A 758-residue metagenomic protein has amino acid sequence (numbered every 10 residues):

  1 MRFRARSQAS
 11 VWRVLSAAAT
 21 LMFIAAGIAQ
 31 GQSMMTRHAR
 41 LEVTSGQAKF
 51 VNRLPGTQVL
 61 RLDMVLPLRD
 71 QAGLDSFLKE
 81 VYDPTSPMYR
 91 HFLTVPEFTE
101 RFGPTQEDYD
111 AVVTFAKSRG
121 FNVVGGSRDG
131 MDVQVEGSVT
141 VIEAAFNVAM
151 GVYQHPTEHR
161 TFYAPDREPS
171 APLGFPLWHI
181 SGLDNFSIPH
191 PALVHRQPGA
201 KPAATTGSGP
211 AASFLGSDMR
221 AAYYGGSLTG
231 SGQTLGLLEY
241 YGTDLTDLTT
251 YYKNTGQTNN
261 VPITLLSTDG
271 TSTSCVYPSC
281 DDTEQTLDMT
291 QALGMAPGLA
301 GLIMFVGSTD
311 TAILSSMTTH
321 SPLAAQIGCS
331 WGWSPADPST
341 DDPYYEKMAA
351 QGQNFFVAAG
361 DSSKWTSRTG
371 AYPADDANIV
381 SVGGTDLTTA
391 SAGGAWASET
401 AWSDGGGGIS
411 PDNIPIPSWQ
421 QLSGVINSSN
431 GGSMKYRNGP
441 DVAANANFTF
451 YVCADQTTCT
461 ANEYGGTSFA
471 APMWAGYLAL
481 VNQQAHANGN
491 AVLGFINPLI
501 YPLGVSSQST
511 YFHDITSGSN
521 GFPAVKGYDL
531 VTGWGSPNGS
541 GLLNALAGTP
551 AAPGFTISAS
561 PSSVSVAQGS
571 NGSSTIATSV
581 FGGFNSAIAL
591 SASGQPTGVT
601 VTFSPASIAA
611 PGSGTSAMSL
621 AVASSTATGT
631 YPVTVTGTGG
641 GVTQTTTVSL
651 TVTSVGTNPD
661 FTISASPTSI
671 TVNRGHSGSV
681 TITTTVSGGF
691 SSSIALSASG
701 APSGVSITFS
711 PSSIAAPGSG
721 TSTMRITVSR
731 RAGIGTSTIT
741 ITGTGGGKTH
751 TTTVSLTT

Functional and structural regions predicted by a protein language model:
M1-V11: N-terminal secretory signal peptides that target proteins for export/translocation
L15-A26: Bacterial N-terminal signal peptides
G27-G31: Sec/Tat signal peptide C-region and signal peptidase I cleavage site
Q32-G126, Q134, V139-G384, G407-G466 (+4 more regions): Substrate-binding/charge-relay-adjacent region of secreted/lumenal peptidase catalytic domains
G294, A475-Q483: Short glycine/serine- and small hydrophobic-enriched flexible loop segments
S429, V481-L530, P550: An often Trp-containing, charged/polar helix-loop segment at the C-terminal end of enzyme catalytic cores
Y528-A552, T651-T653: A recurrent domain-boundary module in secreted/ectodomain proteins
P550-T758: Long beta-sheet-rich domains in secretory-pathway and surface-associated proteins
